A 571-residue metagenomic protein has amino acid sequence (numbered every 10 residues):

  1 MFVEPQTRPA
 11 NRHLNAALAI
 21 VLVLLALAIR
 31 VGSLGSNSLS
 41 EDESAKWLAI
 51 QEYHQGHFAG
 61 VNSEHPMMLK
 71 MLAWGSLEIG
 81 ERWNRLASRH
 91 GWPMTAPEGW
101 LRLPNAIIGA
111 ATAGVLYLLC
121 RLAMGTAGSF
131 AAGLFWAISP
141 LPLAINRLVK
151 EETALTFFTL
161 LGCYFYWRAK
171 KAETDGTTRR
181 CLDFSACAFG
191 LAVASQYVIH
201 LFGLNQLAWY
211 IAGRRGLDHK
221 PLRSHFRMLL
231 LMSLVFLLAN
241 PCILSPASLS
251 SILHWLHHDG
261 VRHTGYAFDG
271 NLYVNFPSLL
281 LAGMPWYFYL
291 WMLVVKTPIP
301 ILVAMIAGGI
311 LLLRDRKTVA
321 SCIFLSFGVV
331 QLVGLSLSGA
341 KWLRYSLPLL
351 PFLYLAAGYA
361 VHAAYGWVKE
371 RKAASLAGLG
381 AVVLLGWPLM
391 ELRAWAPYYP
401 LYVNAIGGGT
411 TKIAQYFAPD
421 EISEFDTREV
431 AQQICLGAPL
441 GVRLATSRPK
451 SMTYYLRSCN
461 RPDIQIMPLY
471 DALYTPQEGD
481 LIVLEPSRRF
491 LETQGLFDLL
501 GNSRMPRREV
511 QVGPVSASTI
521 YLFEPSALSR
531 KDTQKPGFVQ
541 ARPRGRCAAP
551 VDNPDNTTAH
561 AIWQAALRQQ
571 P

Functional and structural regions predicted by a protein language model:
L18-L22, R85-W92, L116-I138, R179 (+2 more regions): Transmembrane-helix signature of polytopic, membrane-embedded enzymes that assemble or transfer cell-envelope glycans
V23-A26, A132-A137, Y164, F189 (+1 more regions): Short helix- or helix-capping micro-motifs that position conserved polar/aromatic residues at function-defining sites
L24, G99, L103-A123, L161 (+1 more regions): Transmembrane-helix motifs of polytopic, lipid-linked glycan transferases
V31-S36, C242-S250, H254-R262, A377-A527: Catalytic lumenal/periplasmic loop and adjoining terminal transmembrane helix of membrane glycan-assembly enzymes
S40-E41, H65, L141, R147-A154: Short acidic/glycine- and proline-prone juxtamembrane loop motifs at membrane-interface regions of multi-pass membrane
H65, M71, L191, G203-R316 (+5 more regions): Transmembrane-lumen/periplasm boundary regions of multi-pass, lipid-linked membrane glycan transferases
R121-A123, A127, G162-L182, A192 (+1 more regions): Membrane-interface transmembrane helices that cradle and orient dolichyl/undecaprenyl
I145-N146, E152-L155, A192, L201 (+3 more regions): Hydrophobic/aromatic-rich transmembrane helices and adjacent perimembrane loops
